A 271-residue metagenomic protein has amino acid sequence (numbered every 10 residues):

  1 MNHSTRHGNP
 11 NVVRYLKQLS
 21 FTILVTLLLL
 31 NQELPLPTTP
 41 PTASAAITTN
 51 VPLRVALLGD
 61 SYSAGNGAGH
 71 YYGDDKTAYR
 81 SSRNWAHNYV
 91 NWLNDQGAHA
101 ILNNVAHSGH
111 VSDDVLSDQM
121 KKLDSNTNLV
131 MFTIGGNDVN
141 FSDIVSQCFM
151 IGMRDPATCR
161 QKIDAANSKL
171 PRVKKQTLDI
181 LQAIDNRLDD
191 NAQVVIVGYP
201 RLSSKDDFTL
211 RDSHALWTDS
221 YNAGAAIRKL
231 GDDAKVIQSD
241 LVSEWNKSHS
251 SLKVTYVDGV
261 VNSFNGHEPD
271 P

Functional and structural regions predicted by a protein language model:
S4-I23: Bacterial N-terminal signal peptides that target proteins for export
L29-P41: C-terminal segment of classical bacterial N-terminal signal peptides
A43-A45: Boundary at the C-terminal end of the N-terminal hydrophobic targeting segment
I47-A106, F149-G152: Serine-esterase "nucleophile elbow" of acetyl-processing enzymes
R54-N66, I101-A106, N128-T133, D138-F141 (+2 more regions): Structural recognition of the beta-strand scaffold that forms the well-ordered cores of secreted hydrolase catalytic
N66, D114-K169, R201-T209: Oxyanion-hole/transition-state-stabilizing segment in secreted/luminal serine hydrolases and related acyltransferases
H70-S81, A157, Q161-D164, T209-N222 (+2 more regions): Surface-exposed intrinsically disordered loops and tails
K205-D258: Substrate-gating cap/lid alpha-helix
